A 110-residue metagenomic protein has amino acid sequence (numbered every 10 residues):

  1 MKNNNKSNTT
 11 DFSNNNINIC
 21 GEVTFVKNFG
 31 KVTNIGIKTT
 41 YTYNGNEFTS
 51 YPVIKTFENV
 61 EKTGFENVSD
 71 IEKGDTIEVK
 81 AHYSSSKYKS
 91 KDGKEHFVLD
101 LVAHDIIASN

Functional and structural regions predicted by a protein language model:
M1-N110: Single-stranded nucleic acid-binding surfaces, predominantly the OB-fold ssDNA-binding core
